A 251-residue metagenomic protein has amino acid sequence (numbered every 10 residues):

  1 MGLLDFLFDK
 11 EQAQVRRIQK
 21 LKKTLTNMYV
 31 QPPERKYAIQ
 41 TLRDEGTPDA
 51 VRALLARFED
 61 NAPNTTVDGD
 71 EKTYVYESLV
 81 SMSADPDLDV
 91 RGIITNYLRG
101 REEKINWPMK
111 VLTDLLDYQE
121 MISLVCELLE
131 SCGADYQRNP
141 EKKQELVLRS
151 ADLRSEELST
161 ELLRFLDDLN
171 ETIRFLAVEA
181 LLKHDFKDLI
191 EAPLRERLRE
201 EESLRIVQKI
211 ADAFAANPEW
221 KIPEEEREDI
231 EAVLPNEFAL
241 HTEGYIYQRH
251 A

Functional and structural regions predicted by a protein language model:
G2-A13, P33-T47, T66-D85, E103-Y118 (+5 more regions): Structural detector for internal amphipathic alpha-helices that build alpha-solenoid repeat scaffolds
E11-T26, T47-P63, A84-L98, Y118-G133 (+3 more regions): Amphipathic alpha-helical scaffolding segments comprising HEAT/armadillo-like alpha-solenoid repeats
N27, N61-N64, N96, N106 (+4 more regions): Detector for Asparagine
Y29-Q31: Charged, low-complexity interaction regions
E225-A251: Terminal, low-structured helical/coil segments at or just beyond the last alpha-helical repeat
